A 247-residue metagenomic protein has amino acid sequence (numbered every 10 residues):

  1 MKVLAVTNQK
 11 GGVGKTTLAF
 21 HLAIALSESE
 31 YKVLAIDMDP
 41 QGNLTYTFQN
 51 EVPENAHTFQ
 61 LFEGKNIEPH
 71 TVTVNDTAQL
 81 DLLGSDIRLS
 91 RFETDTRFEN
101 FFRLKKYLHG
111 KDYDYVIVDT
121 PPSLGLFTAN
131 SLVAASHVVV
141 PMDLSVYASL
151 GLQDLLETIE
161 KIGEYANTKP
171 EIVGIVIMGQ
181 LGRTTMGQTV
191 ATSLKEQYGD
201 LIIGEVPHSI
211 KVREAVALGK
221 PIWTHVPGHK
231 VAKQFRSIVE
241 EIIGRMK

Functional and structural regions predicted by a protein language model:
M1-K247: P-loop NTP-binding core
